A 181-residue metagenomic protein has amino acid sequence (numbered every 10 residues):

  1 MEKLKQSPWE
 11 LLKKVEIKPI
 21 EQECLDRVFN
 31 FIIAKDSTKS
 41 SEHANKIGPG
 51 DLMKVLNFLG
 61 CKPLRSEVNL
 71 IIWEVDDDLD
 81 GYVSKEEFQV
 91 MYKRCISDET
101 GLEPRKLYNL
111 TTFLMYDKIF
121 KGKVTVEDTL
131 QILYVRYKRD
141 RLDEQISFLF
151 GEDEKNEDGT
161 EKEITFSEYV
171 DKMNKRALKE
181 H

Functional and structural regions predicted by a protein language model:
M1-A44, G48-E74, L79-K118, V126 (+2 more regions): EF-hand Ca2+-binding helix-loop-helix modules
W9-L12, D140-H181: C-terminal interaction modules of eukaryotic adaptor/scaffold proteins
N109-E154: Strongly charged, low-complexity linkers/loops
